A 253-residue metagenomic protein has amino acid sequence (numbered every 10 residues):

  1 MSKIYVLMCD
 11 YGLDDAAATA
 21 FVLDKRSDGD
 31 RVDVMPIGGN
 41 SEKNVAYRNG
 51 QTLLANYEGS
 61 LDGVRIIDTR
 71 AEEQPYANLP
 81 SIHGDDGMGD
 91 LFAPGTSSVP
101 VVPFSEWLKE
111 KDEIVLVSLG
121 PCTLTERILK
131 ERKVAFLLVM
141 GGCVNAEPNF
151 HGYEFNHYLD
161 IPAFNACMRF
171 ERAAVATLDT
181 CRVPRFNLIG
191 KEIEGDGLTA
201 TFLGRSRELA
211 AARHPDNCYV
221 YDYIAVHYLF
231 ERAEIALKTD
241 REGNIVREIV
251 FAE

Functional and structural regions predicted by a protein language model:
M1-E253: N-terminal acidic, glycine/proline-rich low-complexity segments
